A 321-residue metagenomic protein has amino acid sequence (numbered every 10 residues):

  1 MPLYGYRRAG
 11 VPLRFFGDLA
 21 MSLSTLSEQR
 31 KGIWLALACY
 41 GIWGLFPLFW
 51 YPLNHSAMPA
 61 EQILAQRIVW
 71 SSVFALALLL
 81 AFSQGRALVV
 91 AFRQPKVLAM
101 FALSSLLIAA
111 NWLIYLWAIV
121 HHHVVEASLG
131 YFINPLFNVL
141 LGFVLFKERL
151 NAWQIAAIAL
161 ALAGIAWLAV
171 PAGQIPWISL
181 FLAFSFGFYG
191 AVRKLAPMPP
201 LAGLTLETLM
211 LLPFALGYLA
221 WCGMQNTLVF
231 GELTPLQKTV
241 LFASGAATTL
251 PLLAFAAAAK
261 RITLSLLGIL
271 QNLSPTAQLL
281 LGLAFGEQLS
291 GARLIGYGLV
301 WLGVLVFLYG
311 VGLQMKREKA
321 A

Functional and structural regions predicted by a protein language model:
P2, G17-Q62, Q66, A163-L195 (+3 more regions): Glycine-/small-residue-enriched transmembrane alpha-helix faces in small-molecule transporters and effluxers
L3-R8, P12-A38, V73-F101, A152 (+4 more regions): Membrane-interface interhelical linkers
S22-L23, I68, I175, N272-A321: C-terminal-most transmembrane helix of multi-pass membrane proteins
A38-L45, F49, A102-I119, F181-V192 (+3 more regions): Hydrophobic alpha-helical transmembrane segments of multi-pass membrane transport proteins, especially secondary
L53, I63, A118-I119, V144-F146 (+5 more regions): Hydrophobic/aromatic residues within transmembrane alpha-helices of multi-pass small-molecule transporters
H55-Q62, L113-G130, L253-L270, Q288: Structural motif at transmembrane-helix junctions in multi-pass transporters
W117, N134-W153, T276-I295: C-terminal transmembrane-helix exit sites in multi-pass transporters
L129-I133, P200-M210, T249-L283: Helix-helix packing/entry segments at the starts of transmembrane helices
